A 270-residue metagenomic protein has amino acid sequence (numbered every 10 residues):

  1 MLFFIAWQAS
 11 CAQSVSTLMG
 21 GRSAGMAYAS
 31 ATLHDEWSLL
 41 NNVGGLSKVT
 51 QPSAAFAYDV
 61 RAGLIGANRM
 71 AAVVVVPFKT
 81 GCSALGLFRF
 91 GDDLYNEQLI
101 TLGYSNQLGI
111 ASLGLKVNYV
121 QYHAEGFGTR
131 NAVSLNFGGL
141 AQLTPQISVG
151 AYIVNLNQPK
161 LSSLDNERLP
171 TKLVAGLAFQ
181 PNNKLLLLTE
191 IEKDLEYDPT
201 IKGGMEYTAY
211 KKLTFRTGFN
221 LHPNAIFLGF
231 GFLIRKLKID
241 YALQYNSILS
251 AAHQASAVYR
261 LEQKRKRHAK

Functional and structural regions predicted by a protein language model:
M1-S14: Bacterial Sec-dependent N-terminal signal peptides
C11-K270: Subset of outer-membrane beta-barrel
